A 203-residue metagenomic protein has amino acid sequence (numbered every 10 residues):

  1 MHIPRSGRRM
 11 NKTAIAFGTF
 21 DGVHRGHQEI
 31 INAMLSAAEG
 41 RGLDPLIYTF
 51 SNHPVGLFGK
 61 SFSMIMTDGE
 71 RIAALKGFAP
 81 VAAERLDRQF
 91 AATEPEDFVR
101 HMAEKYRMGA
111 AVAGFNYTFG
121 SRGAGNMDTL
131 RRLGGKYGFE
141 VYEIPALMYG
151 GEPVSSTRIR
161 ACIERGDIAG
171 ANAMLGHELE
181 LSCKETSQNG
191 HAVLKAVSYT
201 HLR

Functional and structural regions predicted by a protein language model:
M1-H2, D44, A79-A82, E140-Y142: Conserved beta-strand segments of alpha/beta enzyme cores
S6-S61, T67: N-terminal catalytic cores of NTP/NDP-binding nucleotidyl/phosphoryl-transfer enzymes
K12, A79, G109: Conserved acidic residues
A16-G18, T49, A82-R85, A110-F115 (+1 more regions): Short beta-strands and strand-loop turn motifs
P45-R100: Active-site-proximal cofactor/substrate-binding loop regions of enzyme domains
A92-K195: Classical nucleotidyltransferase
T200-R203: Conserved small/polar residues in nucleotide/adenosyl-binding loops
